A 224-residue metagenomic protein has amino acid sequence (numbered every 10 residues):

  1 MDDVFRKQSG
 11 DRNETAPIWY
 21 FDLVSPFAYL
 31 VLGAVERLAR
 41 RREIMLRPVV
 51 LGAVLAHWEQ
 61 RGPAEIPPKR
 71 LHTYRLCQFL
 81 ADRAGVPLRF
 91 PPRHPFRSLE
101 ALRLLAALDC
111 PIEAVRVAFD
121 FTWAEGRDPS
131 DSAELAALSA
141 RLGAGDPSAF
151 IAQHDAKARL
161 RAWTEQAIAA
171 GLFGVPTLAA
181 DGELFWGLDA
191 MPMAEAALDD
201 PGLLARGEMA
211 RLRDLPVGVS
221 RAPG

Functional and structural regions predicted by a protein language model:
M1-R12: Non-catalytic pre-domain segments flanking phosphatase-related domains
D3, P63, F90-P91, L160-A162 (+1 more regions): Short secondary-structure boundary micro-motifs
F5, T15, L46-L51, E165: A structural preference for long, well-packed, hydrophobic secondary-structure segments
F5, W58-E59, L71-H72, E134-A137: Short low-complexity stretches enriched in small and charged residues
Q8, V50, A64-P67, A136-A140: A broad, low-specificity signal for short, low-complexity segments enriched in glycine/proline and polar/charged
N13-A16, V24, A28-R42, V117-G224: C-terminal cap of thioredoxin/glutaredoxin-like
L23, F27-T122, E208-G224: Structural alpha/beta surface segment adjacent to cysteine/selenocysteine redox centers across thiol/disulfide enzymes
